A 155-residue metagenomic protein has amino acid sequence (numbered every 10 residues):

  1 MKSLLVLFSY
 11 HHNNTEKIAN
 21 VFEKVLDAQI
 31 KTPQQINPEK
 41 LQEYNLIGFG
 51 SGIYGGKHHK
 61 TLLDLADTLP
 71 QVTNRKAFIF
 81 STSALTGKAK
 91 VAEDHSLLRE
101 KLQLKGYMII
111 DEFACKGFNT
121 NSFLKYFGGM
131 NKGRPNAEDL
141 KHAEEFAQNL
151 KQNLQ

Functional and structural regions predicted by a protein language model:
S3-L4, Y10, E16-K17, V21-K31 (+1 more regions): FMN-binding flavodoxin-like domain, especially the glycine-rich phosphate-binding loop
Q35-E39: Short acidic active-site motifs
